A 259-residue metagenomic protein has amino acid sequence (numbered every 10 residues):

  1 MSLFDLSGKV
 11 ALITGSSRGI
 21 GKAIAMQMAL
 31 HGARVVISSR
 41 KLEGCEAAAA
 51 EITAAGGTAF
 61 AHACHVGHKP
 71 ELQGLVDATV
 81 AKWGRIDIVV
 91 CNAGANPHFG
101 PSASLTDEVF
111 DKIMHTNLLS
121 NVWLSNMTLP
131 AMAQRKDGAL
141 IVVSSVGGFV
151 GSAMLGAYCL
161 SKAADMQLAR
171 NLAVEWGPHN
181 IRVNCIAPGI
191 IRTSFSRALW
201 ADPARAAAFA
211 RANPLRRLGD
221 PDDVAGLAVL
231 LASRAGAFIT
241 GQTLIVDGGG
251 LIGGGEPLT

Functional and structural regions predicted by a protein language model:
S2, N96-F99, V150, V229 (+1 more regions): Short C-terminal tail/terminal secondary-structure segment of NAD(P)H-dependent dehydrogenase/reductase domains
V10, S17-G19: Conserved glycine-rich cofactor-binding loop
W83, V122, D137, R217-V246 (+1 more regions): C-terminal substrate-recognition "lid" of short-chain dehydrogenase/reductases
G100-S102, T106-M114, F209: Substrate-binding pocket helix/loop in short-chain dehydrogenase/reductase
S125, S161, A169: Active-site helix of classical SDR
P130, V174-P178, A237: Alpha-helical segment proximal to the catalytic Tyr-Lys
S145: Residue(s) in the substrate-gating loop at a strand-loop-helix junction that position the organic substrate next
